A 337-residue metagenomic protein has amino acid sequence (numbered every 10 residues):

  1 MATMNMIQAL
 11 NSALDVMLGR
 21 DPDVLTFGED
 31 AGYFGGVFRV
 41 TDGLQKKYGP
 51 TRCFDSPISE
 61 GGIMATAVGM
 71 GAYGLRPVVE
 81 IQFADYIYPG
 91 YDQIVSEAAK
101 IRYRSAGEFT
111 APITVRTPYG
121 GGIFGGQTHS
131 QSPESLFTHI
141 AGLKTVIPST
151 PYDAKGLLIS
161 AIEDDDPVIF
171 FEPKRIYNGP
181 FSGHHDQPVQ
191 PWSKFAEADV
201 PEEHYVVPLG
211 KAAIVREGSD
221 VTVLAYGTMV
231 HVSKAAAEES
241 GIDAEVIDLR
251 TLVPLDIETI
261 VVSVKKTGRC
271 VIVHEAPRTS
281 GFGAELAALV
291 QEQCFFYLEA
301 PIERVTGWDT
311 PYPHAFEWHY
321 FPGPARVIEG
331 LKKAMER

Functional and structural regions predicted by a protein language model:
M1-P167, F171, R175-N178: Thiamine diphosphate
A31, F38-K47, E108-T114, K174-R175 (+1 more regions): Thiamine diphosphate
